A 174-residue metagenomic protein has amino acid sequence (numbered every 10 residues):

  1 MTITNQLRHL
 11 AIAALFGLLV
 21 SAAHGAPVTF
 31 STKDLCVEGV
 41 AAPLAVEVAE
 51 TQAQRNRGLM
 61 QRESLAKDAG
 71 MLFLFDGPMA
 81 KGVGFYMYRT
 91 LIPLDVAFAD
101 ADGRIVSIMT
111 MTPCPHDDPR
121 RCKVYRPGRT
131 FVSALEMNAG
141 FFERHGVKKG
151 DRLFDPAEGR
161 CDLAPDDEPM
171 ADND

Functional and structural regions predicted by a protein language model:
M1-N5: N-terminal secretory signal peptides that target proteins for export/translocation
Q6-L7, P27: N-terminal intrinsically disordered, low-complexity tails enriched in polar/charged
R8-A11, Q52: Compositionally biased, intrinsically disordered low-complexity segments enriched in polar/proline residues
L10-S21: Bacterial N-terminal signal peptides
A26-D174: Compact, glycine-rich, soluble single-domain proteins
